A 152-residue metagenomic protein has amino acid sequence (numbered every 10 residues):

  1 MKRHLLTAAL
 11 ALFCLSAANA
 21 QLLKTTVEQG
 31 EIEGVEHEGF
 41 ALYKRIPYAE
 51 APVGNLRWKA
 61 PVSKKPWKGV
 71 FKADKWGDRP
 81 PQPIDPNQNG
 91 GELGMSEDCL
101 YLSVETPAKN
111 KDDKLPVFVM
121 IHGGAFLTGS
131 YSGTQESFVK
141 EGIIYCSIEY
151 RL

Functional and structural regions predicted by a protein language model:
M1-L22: Bacterial Sec-dependent N-terminal signal peptides
Q21-L152: Non-catalytic accessory segments of hydrolases
